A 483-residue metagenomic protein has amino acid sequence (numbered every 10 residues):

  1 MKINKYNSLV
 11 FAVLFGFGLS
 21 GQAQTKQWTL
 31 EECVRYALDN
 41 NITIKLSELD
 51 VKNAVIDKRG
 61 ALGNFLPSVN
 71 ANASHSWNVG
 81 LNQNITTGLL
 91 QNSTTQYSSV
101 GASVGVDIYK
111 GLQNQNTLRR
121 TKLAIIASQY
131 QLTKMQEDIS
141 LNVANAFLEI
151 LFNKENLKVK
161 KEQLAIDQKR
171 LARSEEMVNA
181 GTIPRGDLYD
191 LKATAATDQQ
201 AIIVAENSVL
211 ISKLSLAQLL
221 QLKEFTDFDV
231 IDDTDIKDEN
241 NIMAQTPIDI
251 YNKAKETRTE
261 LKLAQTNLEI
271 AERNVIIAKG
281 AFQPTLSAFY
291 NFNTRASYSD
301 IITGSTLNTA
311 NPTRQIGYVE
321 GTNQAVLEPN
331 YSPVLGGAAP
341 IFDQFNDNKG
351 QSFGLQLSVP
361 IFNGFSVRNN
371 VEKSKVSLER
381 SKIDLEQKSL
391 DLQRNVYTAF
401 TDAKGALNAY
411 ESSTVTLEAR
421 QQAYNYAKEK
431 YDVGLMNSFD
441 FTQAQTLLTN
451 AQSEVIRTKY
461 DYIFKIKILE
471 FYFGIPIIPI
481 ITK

Functional and structural regions predicted by a protein language model:
M1-E31, N41, I477-K483: Bacterial Sec-dependent N-terminal signal peptides
K2-I3, I56, D138-E256, D402 (+4 more regions): Periplasmic alpha-helical coiled-coil/stalk elements that build and connect Gram-negative outer-membrane
A23-S74, G80, E224, I231-E272 (+2 more regions): Bacterial Sec-pathway N-terminal export signals of envelope proteins
T25, N72-V106, T234-I242, F289-V359 (+1 more regions): Small/polar, glycine/serine/threonine/aspartate-rich low-complexity segments that form flexible
T43, S68-N70, Q113, V204 (+2 more regions): Membrane-spanning beta-strand positions in outer-membrane beta-barrel proteins
K45-L49, L62, T94, I108-Q136 (+5 more regions): Sec/SRP-type N-terminal targeting helices
L49, Q200-L222, E411-I475: Short segments within alpha-helical structural elements
G101-S103, F147, Y251, G354-Q356 (+1 more regions): Membrane-embedded beta-strand positions in outer-membrane beta-barrel channels/transporters
